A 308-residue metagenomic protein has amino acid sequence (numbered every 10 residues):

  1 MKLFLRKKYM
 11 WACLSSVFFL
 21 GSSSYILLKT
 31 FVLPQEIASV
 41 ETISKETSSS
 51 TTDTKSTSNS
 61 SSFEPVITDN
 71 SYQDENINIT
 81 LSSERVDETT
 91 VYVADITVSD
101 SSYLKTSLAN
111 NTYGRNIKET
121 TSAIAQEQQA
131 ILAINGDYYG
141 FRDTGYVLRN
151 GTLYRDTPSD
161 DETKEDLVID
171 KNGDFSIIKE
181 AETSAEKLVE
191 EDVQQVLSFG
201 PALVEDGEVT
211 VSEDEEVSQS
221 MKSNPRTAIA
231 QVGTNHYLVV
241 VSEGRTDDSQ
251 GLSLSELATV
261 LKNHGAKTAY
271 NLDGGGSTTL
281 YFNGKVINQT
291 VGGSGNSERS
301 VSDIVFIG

Functional and structural regions predicted by a protein language model:
K2-D160, S176: Zymogen propeptides
Y72, Y139-S220: Active-site-adjacent helix-turn-beta-strand microarchitecture at beta-sheet edges that either contains or buttresses
V91-D95, D166, A202, A228 (+1 more regions): Conserved hydrophobic/aromatic beta-strand scaffold that supports enzyme active sites
T97-D100, V168-D174, E205-D206, Q231-N235 (+1 more regions): Short acidic-glycine loop/turn motifs at beta-strand connectors
A109-Y113, E182-A185, S242-T246: Short, solvent-exposed aromatic-acidic interface loops
Y113, L272-T279: Small/polar glycine-rich anion-binding or flexible loop at a beta-alpha turn
I131-N135, D166-V168, S176, A230 (+2 more regions): Structural recognition of the beta-strand scaffold that forms the well-ordered cores of secreted hydrolase catalytic
D143-D161, D214-K267, S277-G308: Conserved, well-ordered active-site substructure
